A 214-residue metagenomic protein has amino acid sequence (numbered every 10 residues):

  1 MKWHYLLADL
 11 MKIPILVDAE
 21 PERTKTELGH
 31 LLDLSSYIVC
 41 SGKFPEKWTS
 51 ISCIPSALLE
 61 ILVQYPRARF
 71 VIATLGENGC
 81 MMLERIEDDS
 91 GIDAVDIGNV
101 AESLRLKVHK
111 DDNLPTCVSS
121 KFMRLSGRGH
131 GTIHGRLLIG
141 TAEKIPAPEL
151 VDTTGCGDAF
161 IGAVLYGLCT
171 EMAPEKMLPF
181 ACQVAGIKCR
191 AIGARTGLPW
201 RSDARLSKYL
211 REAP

Functional and structural regions predicted by a protein language model:
M1-K2, A19-T24: Short beta->alpha connector loops
A8-D18: Short beta-strand/loop segments at the ligand-binding rim of alpha/beta enzyme cores
K12-I13, S35-S36, A68: Short, well-ordered alpha-helix to beta-strand connector turns
R23-L31: Short, glycine/polar-rich helix-capping loops at beta-to-alpha or helix-loop-helix junctions that flank or form
T24-K25, S52-P214: Conserved phosphate-binding/catalytic region of the ribokinase-like
H30-L31, I38, Q64: Structural alpha-helical scaffold elements that stabilize or flank donor/cofactor-binding regions in carbohydrate
S35-P45, V71: A short beta-strand/loop micro-motif in the catalytic core of glycosyltransferases that engages the nucleotide-sugar
P45-E46, C80: A generic structural signal for short hydrophobic patches within well-formed alpha-helices
